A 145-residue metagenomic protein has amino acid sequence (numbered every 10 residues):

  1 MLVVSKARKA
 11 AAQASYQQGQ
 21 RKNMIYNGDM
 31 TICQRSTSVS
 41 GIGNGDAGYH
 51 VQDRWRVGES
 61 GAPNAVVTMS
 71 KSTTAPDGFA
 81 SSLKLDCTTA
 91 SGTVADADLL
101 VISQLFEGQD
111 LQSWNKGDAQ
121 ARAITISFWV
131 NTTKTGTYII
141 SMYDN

Functional and structural regions predicted by a protein language model:
L2-N145: Extracellular and organelle-lumenal recognition/adhesion modules and their flexible linkers in secreted
